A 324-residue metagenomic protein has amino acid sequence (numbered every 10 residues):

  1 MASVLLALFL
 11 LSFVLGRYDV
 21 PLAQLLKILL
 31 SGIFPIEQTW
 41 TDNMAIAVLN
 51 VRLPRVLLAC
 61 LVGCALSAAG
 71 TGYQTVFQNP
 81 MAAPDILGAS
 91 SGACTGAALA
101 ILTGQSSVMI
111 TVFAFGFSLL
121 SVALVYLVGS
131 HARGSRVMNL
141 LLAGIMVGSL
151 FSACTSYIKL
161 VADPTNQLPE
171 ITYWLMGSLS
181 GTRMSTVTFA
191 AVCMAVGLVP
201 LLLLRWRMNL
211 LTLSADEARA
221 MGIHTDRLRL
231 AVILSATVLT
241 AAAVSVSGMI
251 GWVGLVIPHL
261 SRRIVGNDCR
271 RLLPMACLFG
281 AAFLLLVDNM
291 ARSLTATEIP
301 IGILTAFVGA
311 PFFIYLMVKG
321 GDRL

Functional and structural regions predicted by a protein language model:
M1-L324: Alpha-helical transmembrane segments in inner-membrane proteins
